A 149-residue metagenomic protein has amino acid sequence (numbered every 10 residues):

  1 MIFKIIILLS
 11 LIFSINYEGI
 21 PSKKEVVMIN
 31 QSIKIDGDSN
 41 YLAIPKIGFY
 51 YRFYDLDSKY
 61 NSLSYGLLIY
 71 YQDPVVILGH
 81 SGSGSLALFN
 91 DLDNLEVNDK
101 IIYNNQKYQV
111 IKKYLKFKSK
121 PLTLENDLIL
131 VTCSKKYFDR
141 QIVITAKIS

Functional and structural regions predicted by a protein language model:
K4, S10-S149: Solvent-exposed, non-transmembrane regions of membrane-associated and secreted proteins
